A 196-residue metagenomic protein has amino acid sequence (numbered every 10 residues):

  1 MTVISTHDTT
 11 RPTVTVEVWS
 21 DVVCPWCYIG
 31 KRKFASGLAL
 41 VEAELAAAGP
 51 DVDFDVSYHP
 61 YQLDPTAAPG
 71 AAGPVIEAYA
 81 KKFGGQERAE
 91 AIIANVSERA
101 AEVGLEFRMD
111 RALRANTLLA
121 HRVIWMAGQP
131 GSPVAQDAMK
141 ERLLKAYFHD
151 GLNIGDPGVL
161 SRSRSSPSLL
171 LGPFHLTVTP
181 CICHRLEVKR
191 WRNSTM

Functional and structural regions predicted by a protein language model:
M1-H7: N-terminal acidic, proline/glycine-rich, low-complexity intrinsically disordered segments
I4, P12-W19, V23-P50, F54 (+3 more regions): C-terminal cap of thioredoxin/glutaredoxin-like
R32-A146: Structural alpha/beta surface segment adjacent to cysteine/selenocysteine redox centers across thiol/disulfide enzymes
